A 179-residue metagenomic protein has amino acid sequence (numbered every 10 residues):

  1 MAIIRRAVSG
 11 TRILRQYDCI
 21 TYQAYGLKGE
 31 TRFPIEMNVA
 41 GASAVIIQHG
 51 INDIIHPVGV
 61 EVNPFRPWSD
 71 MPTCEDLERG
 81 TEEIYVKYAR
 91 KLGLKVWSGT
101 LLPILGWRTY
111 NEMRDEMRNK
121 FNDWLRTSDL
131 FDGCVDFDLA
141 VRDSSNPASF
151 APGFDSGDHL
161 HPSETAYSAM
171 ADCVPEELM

Functional and structural regions predicted by a protein language model:
M1-G80, G106-Y110, H161: Conserved SGNH/GDSL esterase-like catalytic core that processes O-acyl groups on lipids and polysaccharides
M1-I3, A40-V45, R90-W97, D129-G133: Loop/turn elements at helix/coil->beta-strand transitions in domains of secreted/extracellular proteins
G29, D76-T81, M117, F121 (+1 more regions): Hydrophobic alpha-helical membrane-association signature
I35, K87, D123: Surface-exposed charge patches
H49, T100-L101: A cross-domain feature marking catalytic cores of carbohydrate-active enzymes and several ubiquitous metabolic/repair
I55, L101-M179: Catalytic His-Asp segment of secreted/periplasmic serine-dependent ester chemistry enzymes
T81-G93: Surface-exposed amphipathic alpha-helices with a cationic face
